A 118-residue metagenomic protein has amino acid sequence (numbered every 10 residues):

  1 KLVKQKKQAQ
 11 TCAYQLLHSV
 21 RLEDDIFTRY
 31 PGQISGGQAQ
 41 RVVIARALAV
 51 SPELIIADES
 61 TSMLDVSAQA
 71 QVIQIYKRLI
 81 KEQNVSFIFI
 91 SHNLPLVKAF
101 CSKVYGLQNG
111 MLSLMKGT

Functional and structural regions predicted by a protein language model:
K1-Q8: ABC-type ATPase nucleotide-binding domains, specifically the catalytic core motifs of the NBD
Q8-D25: Conserved ABC ATPase "signature" region
Y30-I34, Q38: Conserved ABC ATPase signature
I44, V72: Hydrophobic anchor residue at the start of the ABC signature
S51: Conserved catalytic motifs of ABC-family nucleotide-binding domains
S91-H92: H-loop/switch region of ABC-family ATPase nucleotide-binding domains
V97-A99: A short, surface-exposed alpha-helical micro-motif characterized by mixed small hydrophobic and charged/polar residues
